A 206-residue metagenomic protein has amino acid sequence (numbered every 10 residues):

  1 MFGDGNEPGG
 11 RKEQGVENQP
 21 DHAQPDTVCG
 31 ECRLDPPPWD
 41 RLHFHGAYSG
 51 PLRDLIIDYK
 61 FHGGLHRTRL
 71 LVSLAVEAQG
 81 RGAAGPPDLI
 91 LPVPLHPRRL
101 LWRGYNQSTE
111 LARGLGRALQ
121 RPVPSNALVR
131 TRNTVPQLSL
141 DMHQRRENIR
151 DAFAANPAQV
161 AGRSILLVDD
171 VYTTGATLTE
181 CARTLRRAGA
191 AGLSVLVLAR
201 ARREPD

Functional and structural regions predicted by a protein language model:
M1-D206: Glycine-rich phosphate/pyrophosphate-handling loop used in enzymes and phosphotransfer proteins
